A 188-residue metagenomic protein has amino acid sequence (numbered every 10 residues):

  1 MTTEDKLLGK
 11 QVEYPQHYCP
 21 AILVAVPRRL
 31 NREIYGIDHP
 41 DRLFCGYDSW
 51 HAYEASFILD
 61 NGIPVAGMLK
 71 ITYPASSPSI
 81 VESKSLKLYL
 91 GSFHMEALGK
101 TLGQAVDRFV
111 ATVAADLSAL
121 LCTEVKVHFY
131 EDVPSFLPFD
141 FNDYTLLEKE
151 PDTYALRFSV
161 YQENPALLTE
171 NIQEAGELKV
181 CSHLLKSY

Functional and structural regions predicted by a protein language model:
M1-Y188: N-terminal intrinsically disordered, cationic/polar leader segments that include organellar targeting peptides
